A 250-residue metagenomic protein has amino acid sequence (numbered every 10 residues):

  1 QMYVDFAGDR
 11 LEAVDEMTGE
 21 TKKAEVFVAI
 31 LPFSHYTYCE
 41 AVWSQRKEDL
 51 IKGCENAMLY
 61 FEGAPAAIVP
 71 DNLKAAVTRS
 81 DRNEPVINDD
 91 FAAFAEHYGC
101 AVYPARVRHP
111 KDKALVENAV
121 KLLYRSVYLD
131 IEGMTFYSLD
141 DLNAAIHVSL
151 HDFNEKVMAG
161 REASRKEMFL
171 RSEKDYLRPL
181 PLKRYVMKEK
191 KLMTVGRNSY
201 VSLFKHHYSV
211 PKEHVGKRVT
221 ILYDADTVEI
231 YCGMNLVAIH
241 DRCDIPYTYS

Functional and structural regions predicted by a protein language model:
Q1-T37, E48-K52, V186-L203: Mobile-element integrase/transposase regions, centering on the N-terminal DNA-binding/Zn-coordinating module
Q1-V14, S80-R82, V86-D89, K166-K174: Basic, flexible linker segments flanking DNA-binding modules in nucleic acid-interacting mobile-element proteins
E40-G63, D244-T248: Active-site beta-loop-alpha junctions of metal-dependent nucleic acid enzymes, especially the RNase H-like/DDE
G63-N83: Acidic/histidine-rich, metal-coordinating catalytic segments
P70, D81-R82, V102-Y124, S138 (+1 more regions): RNase H-like two-metal-ion nuclease catalytic core shared by retroviral integrases and related mobile-element nucleases
V120-L222: Active-site-proximal acidic segments at structured loop/helix or strand boundaries that coordinate catalytic metals
A225-S250: C-terminal, non-catalytic macromolecule-binding modules
